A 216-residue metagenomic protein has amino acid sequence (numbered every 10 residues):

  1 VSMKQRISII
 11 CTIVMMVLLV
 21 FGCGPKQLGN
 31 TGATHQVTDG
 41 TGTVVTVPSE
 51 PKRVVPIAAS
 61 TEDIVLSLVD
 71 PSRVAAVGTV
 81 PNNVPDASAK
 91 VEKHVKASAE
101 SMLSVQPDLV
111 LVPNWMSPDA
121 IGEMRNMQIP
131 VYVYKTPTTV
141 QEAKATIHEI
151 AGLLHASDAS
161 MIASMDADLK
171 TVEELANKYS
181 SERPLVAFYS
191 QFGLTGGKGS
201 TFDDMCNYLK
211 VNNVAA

Functional and structural regions predicted by a protein language model:
S2-C11: Bacterial N-terminal signal peptides that target proteins for export
R6, F21-S60, A156-V186: Bacterial Sec-exported substrate-binding components of ABC uptake systems
C11-V20: Bacterial N-terminal signal peptides
R53-V105, L109-N114: A short, structured surface patch at a secondary-structure boundary
D70, M127-I129, L209: Short, structured coil segments at secondary-structure junctions
G78-N83, K198-A216: Alpha-helical, coiled-coil/dimerization segments enriched in small aliphatic residues
L111-N114, V133-P137, L154, A187-G199: Short beta-strand->loop
D119-A159: Charged, glycine-enriched surface loops/patches that mediate electrostatic binding to polyanionic ligands
